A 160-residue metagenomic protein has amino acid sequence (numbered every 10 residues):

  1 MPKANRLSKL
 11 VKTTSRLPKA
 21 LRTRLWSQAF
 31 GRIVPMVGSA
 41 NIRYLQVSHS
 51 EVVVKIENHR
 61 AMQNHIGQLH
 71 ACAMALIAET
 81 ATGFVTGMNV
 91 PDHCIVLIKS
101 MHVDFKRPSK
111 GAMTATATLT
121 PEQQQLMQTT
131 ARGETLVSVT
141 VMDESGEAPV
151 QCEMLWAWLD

Functional and structural regions predicted by a protein language model:
M1-V53: Non-catalytic linker/capping segments at the edges of enzyme domains
P2-P18, S109-K110, T120-D160: HotDog/MaoC-like acyl-thioester-processing domains
S39-Q46, E51-E57, L69, S138 (+2 more regions): Soluble, non-transmembrane catalytic domains of enzymes that act on hydrophobic metabolites at membranes
V54, K99-M101, A115, T135-V137 (+1 more regions): Hydrophobic residues positioned within well-ordered beta-strands of beta-sheet architectures
E57-T82: Hot-dog-fold acyl-thioester-processing enzymes
C72, L76, T80, S100-D104 (+2 more regions): Hydrophobic alpha-helical segments of small multi-pass membrane proteins
F84-T120: Hydrophobic beta-strand-centered segment that forms part of the acyl-chain substrate-binding groove
